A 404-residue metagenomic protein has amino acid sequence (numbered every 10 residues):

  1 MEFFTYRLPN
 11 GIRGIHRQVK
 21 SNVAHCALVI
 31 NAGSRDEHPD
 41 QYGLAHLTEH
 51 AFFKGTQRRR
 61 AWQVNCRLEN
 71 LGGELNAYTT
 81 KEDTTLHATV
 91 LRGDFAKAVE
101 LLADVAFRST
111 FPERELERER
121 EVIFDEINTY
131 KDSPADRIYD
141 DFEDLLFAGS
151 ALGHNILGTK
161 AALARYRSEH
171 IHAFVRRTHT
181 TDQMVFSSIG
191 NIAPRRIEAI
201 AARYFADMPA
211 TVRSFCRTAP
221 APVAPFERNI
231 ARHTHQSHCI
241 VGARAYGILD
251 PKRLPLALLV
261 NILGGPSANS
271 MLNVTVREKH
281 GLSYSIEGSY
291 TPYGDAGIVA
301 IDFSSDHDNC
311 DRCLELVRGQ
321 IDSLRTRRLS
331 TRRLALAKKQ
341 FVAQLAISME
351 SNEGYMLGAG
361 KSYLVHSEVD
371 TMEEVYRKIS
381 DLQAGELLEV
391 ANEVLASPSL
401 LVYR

Functional and structural regions predicted by a protein language model:
M1-V23: N- or domain-start disorder-to-order transition segments that initiate the globular core
F3, V23-H25, D83-T85, Q183 (+2 more regions): Broad gene-expression machinery/nucleic-acid interaction feature
G14-H16, L28, F186, V241 (+2 more regions): Generic preference for hydrophobic
I15, H25-V29, F52, N76-Y78 (+2 more regions): Short, conserved beta-strand segments within well-ordered enzyme catalytic domains that often line or immediately flank
Q18-K20, A27-V29, V212-N269, Y403: His/Glu-based metal-binding/catalytic segments typifying zinc-dependent metallopeptidases
Q18-L68, P251-G264, M271-V276: Active/ligand-binding-proximal structured segments within catalytic/core domains that scaffold catalytic residues
V64-R213, A219, N229, Y246-G247 (+3 more regions): Charge-rich, well-structured scaffold segments of protease-associated domains
